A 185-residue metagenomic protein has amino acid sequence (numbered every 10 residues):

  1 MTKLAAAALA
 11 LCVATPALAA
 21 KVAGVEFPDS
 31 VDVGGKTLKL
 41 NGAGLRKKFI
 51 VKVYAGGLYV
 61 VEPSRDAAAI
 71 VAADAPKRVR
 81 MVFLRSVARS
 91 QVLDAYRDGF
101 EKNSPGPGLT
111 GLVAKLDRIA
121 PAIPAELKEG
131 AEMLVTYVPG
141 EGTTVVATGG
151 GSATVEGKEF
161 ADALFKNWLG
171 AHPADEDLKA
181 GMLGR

Functional and structural regions predicted by a protein language model:
M1-L4: Positively charged n-region of N-terminal signal peptides that target proteins for export
A6-A14: Bacterial N-terminal signal peptides
T15-A19: Sec/Tat signal peptide C-region and signal peptidase I cleavage site
A20-A72: N-terminal structural module
F27, K36, Y54-G56, A75-V79 (+3 more regions): Envelope-exposed proteins and targeting segments
S64-G140: Mid-length scaffold segments of soluble, non-membrane domains
V146-G150: Short strand-turn-strand beta-turns centered on an Asx-Gly dipeptide
S152-L178: Flexible glycine-rich active-site/ligand-binding loops centered on an Asp-His dyad
